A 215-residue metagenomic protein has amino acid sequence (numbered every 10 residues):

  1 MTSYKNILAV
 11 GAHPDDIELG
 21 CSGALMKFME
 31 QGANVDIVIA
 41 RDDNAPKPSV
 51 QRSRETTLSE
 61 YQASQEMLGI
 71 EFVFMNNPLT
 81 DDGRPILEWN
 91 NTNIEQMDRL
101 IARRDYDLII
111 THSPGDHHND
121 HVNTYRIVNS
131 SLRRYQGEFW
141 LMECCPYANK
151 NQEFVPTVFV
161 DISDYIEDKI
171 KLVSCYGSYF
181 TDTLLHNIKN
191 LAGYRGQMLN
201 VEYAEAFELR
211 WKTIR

Functional and structural regions predicted by a protein language model:
M1-P14, E18-E138, L199-E202, A206: Active-site beta-strand->loop->alpha-helix modules in alpha/beta enzyme cores, enriched in Gly/His/Asp(Glu)
T2, R103, E138-R215: The feature marks non-catalytic terminal segments
